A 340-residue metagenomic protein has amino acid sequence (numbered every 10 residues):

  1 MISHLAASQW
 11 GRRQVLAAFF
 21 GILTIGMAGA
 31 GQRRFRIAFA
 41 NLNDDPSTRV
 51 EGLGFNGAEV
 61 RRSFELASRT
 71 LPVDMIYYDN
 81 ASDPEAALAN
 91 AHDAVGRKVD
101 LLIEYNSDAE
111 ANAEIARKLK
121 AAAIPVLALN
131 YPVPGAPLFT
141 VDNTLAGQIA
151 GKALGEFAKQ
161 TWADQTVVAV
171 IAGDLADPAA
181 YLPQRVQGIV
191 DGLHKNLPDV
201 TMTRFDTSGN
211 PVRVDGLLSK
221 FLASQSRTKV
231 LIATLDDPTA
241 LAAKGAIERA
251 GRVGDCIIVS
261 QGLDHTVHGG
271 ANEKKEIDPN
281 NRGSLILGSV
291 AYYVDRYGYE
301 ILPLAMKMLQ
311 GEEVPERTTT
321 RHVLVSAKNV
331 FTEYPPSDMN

Functional and structural regions predicted by a protein language model:
M1-W10, A17-I25: N-terminal secretory signal peptides
R33-R34, L193, Y292-N340: Hinge/cleft segment of the Venus flytrap/periplasmic-binding protein
F35-A67, I76-L88, N106-A109, L138 (+3 more regions): Extracytoplasmic "Venus flytrap"
E51-T70, A146-A153, A180-V200, R213 (+3 more regions): Short, solvent-exposed amphipathic alpha-helices that sit in or adjacent to ligand/effector-binding or catalytic
D79, P132-E156, L175, E276-D295: Short beta-strand elements at the ligand-binding edges of bilobed clamshell
G96, L101-K120, I189, T203-G270: Hydrophobic alpha-helical
E110-L145, V167, D264-I277, R282: Flexible loop/hinge segments that line or gate small-molecule binding clefts
F139-T166, V214-D215, D264-G270, Y292-Q310: Hydrophobic alpha-helical segments within soluble ligand-binding/sensing domains
